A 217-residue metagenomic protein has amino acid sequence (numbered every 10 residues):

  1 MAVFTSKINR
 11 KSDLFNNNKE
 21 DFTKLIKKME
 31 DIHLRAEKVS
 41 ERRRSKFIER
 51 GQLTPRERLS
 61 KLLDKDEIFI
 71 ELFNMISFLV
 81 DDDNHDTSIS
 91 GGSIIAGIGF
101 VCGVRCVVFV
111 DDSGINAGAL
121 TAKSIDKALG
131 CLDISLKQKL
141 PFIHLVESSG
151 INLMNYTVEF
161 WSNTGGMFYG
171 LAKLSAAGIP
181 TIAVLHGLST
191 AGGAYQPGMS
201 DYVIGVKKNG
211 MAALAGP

Functional and structural regions predicted by a protein language model:
A2-C106, D112-A117: Intrinsically disordered, low-complexity segments enriched in small/flexible residues
I70, N84-I89, K123, V158-S162 (+1 more regions): Thiamine diphosphate
D82-D83, G92-I95, K127-G130, M167 (+1 more regions): Short alpha-helical segments and helix-capping/turn motifs at coil-helix boundaries
G92-A96, R105, L140-P141, F168-L171 (+2 more regions): Short glycine-rich loop/turn motifs
I95, G99-D112, K127-M154: A structural preference for short, pocket-lining loop segments at secondary-structure junctions
C106-F109, G118-L120, L140-L145, G178-S189: A short, small-residue-rich loop immediately preceding and capping a beta-strand
S113-S135, D201-A212, P217: Extended active-site and interfacial segments that coordinate phosphate-rich ligands in large catalytic machineries
V146-P217: Conserved catalytic cores of soluble enzyme domains, especially glycine-rich substrate-binding beta-alpha loops
